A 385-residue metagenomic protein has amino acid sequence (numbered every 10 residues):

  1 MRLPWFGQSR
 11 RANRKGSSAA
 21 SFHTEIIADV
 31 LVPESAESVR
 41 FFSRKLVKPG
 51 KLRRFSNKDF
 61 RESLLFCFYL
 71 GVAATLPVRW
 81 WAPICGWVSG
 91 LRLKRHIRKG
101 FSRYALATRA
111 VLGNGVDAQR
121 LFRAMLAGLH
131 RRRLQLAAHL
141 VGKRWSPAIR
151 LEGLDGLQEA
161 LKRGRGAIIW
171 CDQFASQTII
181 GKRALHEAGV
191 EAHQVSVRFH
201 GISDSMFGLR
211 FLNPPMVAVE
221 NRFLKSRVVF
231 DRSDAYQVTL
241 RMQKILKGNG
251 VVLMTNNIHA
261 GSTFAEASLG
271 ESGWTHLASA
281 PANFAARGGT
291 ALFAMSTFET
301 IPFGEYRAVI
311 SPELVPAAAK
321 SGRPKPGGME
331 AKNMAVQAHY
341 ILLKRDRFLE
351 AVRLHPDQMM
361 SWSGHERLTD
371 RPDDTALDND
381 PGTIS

Functional and structural regions predicted by a protein language model:
R2-F6, T383-S385: Long, low-complexity, intrinsically disordered segments
R10-Q177, K182, N213-A218: Membrane-anchoring hydrophobic helices of lipid-metabolizing enzymes
G113-D117, G189-A192, R222-R227, A280 (+1 more regions): Structural alpha-beta junctions
G128-L129, R165-S233: Catalytic core of membrane glycerolipid acyltransferases/transacylases, capturing the structured, soluble-facing
L140-R144, R222-F230, A265-G270: Short, basic, glycine/proline-bearing loop/turn elements
L157-Q158, G181-L185, M216-E220, M242-Q243 (+2 more regions): Short amphipathic alpha-helical segments and helix-helix/interface helices
E187, F230-S385: Non-catalytic C-terminal accessory region of glycerolipid acyltransferases and related lyso-lipid remodeling enzymes
